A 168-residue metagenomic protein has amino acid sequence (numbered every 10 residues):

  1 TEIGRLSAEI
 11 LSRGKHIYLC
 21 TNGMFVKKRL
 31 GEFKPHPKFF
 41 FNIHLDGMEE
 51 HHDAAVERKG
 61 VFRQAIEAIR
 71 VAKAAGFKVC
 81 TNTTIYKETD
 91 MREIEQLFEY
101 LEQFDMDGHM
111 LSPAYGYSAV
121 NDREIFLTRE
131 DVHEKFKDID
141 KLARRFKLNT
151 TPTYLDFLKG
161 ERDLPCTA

Functional and structural regions predicted by a protein language model:
T1-C20, M24-K38: Conserved Radical SAM active-site core
R13, P37-D46, H51-T167: Radical SAM enzyme [4Fe-4S]-AdoMet core and its adjacent flexible, acidic and glycine-rich loops/tails across
